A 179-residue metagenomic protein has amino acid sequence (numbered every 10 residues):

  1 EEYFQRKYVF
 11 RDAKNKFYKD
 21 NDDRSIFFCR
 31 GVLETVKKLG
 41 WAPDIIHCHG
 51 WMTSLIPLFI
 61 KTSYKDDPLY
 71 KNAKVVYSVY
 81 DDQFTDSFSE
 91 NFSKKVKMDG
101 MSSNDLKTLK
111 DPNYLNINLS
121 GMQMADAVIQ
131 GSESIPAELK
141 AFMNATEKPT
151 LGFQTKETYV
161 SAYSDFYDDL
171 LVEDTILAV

Functional and structural regions predicted by a protein language model:
E1-V179: Catalytic cores of nucleotide-sugar-dependent glycosyltransferases that transfer UDP/GDP/TDP-activated
